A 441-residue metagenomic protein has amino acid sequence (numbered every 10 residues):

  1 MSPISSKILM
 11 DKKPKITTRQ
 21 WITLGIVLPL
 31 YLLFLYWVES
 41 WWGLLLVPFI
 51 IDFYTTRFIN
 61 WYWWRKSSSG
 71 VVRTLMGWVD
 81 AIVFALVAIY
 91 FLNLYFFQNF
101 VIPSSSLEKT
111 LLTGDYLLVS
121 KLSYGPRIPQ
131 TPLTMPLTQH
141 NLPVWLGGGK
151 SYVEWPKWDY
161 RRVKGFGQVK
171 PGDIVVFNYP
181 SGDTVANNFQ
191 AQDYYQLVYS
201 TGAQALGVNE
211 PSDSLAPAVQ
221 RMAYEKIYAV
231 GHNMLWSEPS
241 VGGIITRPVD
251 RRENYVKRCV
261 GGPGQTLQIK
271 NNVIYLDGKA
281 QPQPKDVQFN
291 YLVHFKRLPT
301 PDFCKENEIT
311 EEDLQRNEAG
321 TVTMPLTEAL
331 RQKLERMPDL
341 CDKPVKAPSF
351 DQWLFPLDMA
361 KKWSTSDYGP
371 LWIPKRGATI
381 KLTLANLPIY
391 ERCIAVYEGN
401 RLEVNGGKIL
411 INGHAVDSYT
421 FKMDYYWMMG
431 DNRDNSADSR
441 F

Functional and structural regions predicted by a protein language model:
S2-F441: Extended hydrophobic leader/signal-anchor segments used for secretion and membrane insertion
